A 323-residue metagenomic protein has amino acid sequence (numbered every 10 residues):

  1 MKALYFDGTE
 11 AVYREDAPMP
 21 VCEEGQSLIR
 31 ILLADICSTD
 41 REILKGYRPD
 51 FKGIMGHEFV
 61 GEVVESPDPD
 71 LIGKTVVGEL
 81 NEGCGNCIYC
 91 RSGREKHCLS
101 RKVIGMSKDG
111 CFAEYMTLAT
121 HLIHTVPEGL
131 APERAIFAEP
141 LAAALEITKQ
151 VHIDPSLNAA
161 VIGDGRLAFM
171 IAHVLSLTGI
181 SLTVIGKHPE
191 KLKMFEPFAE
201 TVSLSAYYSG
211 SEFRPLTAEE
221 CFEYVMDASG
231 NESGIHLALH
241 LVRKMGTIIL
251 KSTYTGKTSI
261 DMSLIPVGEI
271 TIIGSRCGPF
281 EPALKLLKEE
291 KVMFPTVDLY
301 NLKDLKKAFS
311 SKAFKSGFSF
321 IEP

Functional and structural regions predicted by a protein language model:
P20-A34, L44-I88, P127-G129: Glycine-rich beta-strand-centered segment in the early N-terminal region that forms part of a ligand/cofactor-binding
V77, E223-M226, I249: N-terminal Rossmann-like NAD(P) cofactor-binding module of classical short-chain dehydrogenase/reductase
C84-I162: NAD(P)H dinucleotide-binding glycine-rich loop of Rossmann-like/cofactor-binding domains, especially the beta1-alpha1
A113, C221-F222, V292: Local beta-strand N-terminus motif with an aromatic residue
L130-Y207: Mid-domain Rossmann-like dinucleotide-binding core that forms the NAD(H)/NADP(H) cofactor-binding site
Y208-E220: Short amphipathic alpha-helix with an adjacent loop that forms part of the alpha/beta core around
E232-L287, P323: Glycine-rich phosphate-binding loop and adjacent beta-alpha segment of Rossmann(oid) nucleotide-cofactor-binding
E281-P323: C-terminal hydrophobic helical "lid"/dimerization subdomain of Rossmann-like NAD(P)H-dependent oxidoreductases
